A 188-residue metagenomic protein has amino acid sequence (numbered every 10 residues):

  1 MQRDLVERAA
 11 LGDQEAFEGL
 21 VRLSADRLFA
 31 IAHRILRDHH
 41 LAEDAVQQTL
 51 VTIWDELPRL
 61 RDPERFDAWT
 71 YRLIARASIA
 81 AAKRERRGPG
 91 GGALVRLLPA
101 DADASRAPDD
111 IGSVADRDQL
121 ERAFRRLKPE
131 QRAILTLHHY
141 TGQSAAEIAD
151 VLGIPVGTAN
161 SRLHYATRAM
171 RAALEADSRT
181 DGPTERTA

Functional and structural regions predicted by a protein language model:
Q2, A80, G88-R117, S144: Internal acidic/polar
V6-A30: A short, charge-rich alpha-helical start-of-domain segment used by transcription regulators
R8, P89-L97, S113, Q119-R122 (+3 more regions): C-terminal edge and immediately downstream basic/flexible tail or linker adjoining helix-turn-helix-like DNA-binding
A10-L11, L36-R37, Q48-R65, R84-R86: Sigma70-family region 2
V21-H39, E56, Y71, F124 (+2 more regions): Amphipathic, Lys/Arg- and hydrophobic-enriched alpha-helical face
A30, D44-V51, D55, E64-R76: Structural recognition of an alpha-helix C-terminal capping motif at a helix-to-coil junction
D55-D62, R72-L94, S113, Y165 (+2 more regions): Arg/Lys-rich amphipathic alpha helix in sigma70-family domain 2
R122-A133, L137, T141-T158, A172-A173: Helix-turn-helix DNA-binding module
